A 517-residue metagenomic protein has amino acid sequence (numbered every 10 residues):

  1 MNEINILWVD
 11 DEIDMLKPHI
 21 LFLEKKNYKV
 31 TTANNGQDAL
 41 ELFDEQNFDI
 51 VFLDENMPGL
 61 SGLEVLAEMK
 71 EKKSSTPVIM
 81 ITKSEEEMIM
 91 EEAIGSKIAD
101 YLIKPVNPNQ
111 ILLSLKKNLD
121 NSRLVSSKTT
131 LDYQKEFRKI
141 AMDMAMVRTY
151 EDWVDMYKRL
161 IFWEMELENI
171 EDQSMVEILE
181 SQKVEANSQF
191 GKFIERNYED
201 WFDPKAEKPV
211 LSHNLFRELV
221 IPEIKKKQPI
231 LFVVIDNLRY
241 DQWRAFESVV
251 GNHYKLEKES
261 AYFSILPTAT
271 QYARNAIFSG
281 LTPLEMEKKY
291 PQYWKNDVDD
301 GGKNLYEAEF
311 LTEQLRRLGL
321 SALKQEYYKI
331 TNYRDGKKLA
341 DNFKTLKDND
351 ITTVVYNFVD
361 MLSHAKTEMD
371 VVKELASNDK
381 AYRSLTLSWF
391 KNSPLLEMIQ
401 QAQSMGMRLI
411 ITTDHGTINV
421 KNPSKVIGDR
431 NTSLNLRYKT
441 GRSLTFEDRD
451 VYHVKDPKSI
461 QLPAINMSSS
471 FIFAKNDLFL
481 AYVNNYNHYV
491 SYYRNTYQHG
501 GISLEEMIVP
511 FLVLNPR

Functional and structural regions predicted by a protein language model:
D10, D54, T82: Active-site residues of response regulator receiver
E12, L21-F22, N56, E91 (+2 more regions): Feature captures the catalytic ectodomains and active-site-proximal regions of enzymes that hydrolyze or transfer
I13-T31: Two-component/phosphorelay signaling modules centered on CheY-like receiver
L16, P58, T82: The feature encodes the CheY-like receiver
N34-D38, S61-E64: Acidic catalytic/metal-coordinating carboxylates
E41, L63-S74: Short amphipathic alpha-helix used as the core "switch/output" element in two-component signaling
N47-F52: Active-site beta3 strand of CheY-like receiver
E64, E85-D100: Alpha4 helix (beta4-alpha4-beta5 surface) of REC/receiver domains from two-component response regulators
